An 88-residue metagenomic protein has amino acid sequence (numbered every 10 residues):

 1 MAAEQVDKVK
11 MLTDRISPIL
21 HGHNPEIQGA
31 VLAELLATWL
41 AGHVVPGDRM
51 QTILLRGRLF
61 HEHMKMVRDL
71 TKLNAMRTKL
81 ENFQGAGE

Functional and structural regions predicted by a protein language model:
M1-E88: Solvent-exposed interaction surfaces and binding hotspots enriched for charged
